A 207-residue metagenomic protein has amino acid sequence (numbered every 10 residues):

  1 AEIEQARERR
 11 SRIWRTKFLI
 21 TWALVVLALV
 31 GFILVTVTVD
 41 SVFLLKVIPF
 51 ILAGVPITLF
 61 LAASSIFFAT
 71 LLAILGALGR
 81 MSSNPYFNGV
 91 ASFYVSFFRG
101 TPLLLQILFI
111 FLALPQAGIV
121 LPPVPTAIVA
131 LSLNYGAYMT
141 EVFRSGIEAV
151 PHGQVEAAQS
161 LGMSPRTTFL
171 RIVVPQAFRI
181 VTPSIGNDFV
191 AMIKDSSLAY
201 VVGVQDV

Functional and structural regions predicted by a protein language model:
A1-D206: Transmembrane alpha-helices and adjacent helix-loop boundaries
